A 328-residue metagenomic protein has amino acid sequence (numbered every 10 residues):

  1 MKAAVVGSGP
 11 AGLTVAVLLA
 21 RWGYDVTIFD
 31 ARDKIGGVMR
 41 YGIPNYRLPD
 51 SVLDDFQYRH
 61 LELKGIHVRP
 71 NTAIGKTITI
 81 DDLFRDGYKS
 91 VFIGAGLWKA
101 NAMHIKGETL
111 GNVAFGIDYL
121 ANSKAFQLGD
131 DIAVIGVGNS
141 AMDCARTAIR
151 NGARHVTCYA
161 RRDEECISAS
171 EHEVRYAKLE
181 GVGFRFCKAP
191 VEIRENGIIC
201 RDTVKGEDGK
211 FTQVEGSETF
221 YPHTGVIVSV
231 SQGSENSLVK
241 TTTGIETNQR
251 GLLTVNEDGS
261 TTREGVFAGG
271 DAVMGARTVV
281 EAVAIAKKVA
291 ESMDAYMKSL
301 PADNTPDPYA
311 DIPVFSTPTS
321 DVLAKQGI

Functional and structural regions predicted by a protein language model:
K2-A4, D25, G129-D131, G265: Residues that mark the start of a beta-strand
K2-V6, A11, L18, D54-K106 (+3 more regions): Feature captures the FAD/FMN-dependent oxidoreductase FAD-binding
A4-I74, N101, D143-R185, E192-I193 (+3 more regions): Beta1-alpha1 glycine-rich phosphate/pyrophosphate-binding loop at the start of Rossmann-like nucleotide-binding domains
V6-P10, G136-G138, D271: Glycine-rich Rossmann-fold phosphate-binding loop(s) that bind the pyrophosphate of adenine dinucleotide cofactors
R59-E62, V68-P70, K76, K99-N151 (+2 more regions): Glycine-rich dinucleotide-binding loop and its adjacent helix/turn
T109-G129, F211-E215, T219-A276: FAD-site-proximal beta/loop scaffold in flavoenzymes
C144, G269-D303: A conserved FAD-binding loop/helix module that cradles the flavin
I167-S170, M274, D294-K325: Active-site-proximal substrate-binding core of FAD-dependent oxidoreductases
